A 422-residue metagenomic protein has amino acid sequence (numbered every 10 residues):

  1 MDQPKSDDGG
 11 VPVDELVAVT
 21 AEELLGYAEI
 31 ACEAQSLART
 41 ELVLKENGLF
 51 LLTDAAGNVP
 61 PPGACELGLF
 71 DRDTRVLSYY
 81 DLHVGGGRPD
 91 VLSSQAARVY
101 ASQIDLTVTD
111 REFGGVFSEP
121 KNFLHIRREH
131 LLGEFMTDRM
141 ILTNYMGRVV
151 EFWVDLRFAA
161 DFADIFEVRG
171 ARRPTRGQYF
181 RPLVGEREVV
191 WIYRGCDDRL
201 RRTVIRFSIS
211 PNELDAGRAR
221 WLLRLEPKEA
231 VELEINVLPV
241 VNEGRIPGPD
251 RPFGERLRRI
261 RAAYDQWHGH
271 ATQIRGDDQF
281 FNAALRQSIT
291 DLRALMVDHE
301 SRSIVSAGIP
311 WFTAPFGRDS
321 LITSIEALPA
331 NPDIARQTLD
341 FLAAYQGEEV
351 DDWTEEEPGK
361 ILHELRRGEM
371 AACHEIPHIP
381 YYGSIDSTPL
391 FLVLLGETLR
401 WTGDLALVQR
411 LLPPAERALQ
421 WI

Functional and structural regions predicted by a protein language model:
D2-A294, D298-S303, I309-A314, R318-S320 (+3 more regions): Terminal accessory carbohydrate-recognition/targeting modules of carbohydrate-active enzymes
L225-P227, T313-I422: Aromatic-rich carbohydrate-recognition surfaces in CAZymes
P247, S306, L405-Q409: Short, surface-exposed loop/turn segments at secondary-structure junctions
